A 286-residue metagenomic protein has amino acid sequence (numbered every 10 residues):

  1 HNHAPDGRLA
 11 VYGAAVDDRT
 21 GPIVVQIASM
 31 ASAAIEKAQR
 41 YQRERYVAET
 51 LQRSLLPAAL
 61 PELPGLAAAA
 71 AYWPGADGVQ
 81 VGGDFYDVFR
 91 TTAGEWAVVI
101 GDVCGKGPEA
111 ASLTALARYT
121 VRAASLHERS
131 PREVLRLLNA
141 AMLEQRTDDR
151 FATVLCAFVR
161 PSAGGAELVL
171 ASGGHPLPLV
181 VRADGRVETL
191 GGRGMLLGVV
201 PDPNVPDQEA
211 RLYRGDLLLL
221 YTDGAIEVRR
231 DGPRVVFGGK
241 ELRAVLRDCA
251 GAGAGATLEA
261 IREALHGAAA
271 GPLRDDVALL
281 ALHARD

Functional and structural regions predicted by a protein language model:
H1-V16, V103, R285: Short beta-strand-to-loop transition segments that serve as allosteric relay/switch motifs in sensory/regulatory domains
V25-S32: Allosteric cytosolic regulatory segments
Q42-L219, A270-D286: … and, occasionally, acidic/histidine-rich disordered N-termini of signaling adaptors
L135-R136, L155, R211-R214, L219-L220 (+1 more regions): C-terminal catalytic subdomain
